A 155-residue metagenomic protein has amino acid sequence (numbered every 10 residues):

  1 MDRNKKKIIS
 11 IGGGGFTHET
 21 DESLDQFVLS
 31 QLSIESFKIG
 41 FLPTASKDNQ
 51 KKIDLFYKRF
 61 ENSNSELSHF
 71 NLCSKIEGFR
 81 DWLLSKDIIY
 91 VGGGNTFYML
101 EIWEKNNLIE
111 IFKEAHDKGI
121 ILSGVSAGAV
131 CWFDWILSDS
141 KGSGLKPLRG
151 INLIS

Functional and structural regions predicted by a protein language model:
M1-I88, G92: N-terminal beta1-alpha1 cap of cysteine-dependent amidohydrolase-like domains
G14, G94-F97, A127-G128: Short glycine-rich anion-binding loops that position phosphate/pyrophosphate groups of nucleotides and phosphorylated
S23-Q26, D54-Y57, W103-N107, L137-S140: Short, glycine/charged-enriched secondary-structure capping and boundary segments
K52, F79-W82, M99-W103, D134-W135: Short, conserved acidic/polar surface loops in the N-terminal third of protein domains
L55, G78, N107-E110, K146: Short Gly/charged-rich anion-binding patches and loops
K86-G93, S143-R149: Short, structured secondary-structure boundary patches
D87-K105, K113: Catalytic-core segments of thiol-dependent peptidases
E101-I102, I109-S155: Class I SAM-dependent methyltransferase SAM-binding "motif I" and its flanking Rossmann-like core
